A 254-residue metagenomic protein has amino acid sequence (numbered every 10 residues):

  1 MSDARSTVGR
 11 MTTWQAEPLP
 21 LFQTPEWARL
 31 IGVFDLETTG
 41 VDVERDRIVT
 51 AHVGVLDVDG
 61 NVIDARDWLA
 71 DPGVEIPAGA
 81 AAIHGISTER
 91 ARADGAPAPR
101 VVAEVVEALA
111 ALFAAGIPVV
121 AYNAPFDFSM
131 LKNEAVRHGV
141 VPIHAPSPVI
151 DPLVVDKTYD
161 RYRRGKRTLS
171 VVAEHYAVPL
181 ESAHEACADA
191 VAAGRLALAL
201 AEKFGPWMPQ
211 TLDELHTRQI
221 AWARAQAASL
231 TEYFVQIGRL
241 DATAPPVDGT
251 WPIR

Functional and structural regions predicted by a protein language model:
M1-V49, L56-D64, R92-R254: DEDD superfamily 3′-5′ metal-dependent exonuclease/proofreading module
H52, L69-P72, L153: Residues at the C-termini of beta-strands that transition into short coil/loop
D64-H84: Short, surface-exposed acidic-centric catalytic microdomains
I86-R92: Short glycine/proline- and acidic residue-enriched helix-loop micro-motifs that form flexible lids or anion-recognition
